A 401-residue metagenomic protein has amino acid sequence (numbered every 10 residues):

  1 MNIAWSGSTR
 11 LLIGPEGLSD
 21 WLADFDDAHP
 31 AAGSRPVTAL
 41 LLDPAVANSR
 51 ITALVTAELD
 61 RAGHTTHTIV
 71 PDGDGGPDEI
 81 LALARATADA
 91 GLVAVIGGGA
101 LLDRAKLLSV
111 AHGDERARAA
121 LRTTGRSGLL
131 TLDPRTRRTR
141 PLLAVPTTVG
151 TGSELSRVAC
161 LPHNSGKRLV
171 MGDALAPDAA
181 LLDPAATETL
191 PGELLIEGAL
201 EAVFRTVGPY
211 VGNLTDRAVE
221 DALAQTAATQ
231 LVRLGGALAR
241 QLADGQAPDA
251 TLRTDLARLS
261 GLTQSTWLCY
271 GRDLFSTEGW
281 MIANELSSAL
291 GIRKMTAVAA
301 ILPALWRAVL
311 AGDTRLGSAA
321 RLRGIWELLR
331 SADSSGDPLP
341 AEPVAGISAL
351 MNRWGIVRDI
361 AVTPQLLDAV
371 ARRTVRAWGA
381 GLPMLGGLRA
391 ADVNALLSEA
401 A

Functional and structural regions predicted by a protein language model:
M1-L92: ATP/NTP phosphate-donor binding region
G14, L40, G99, P146 (+6 more regions): Buried hydrophobic positions in well-ordered alpha/beta secondary-structure cores of metabolic enzymes
V55, L101-E115, L155-V158: Short Gly/Thr/Asp-enriched flexible loops that form oxyanion-binding sites at enzyme active sites
H67, P77-T87, A174, T266-R272 (+2 more regions): Non-transmembrane, aqueous-exposed alpha-helical and coiled segments at domain scale
G91-K106, T147-S153: Glycine/serine-rich anion-binding loops at beta->alpha junctions that coordinate negatively charged ligand groups
D114-V219, L223, A320: A glycine/threonine-rich phosphate-anchoring loop and its flanking beta-alpha core in nucleotide/phosphate-binding
T215-D337: Active-site segments that bind and position negatively charged phosphate/pyrophosphate groups
R323-A401: C-terminal charged capping/lid subdomain of soluble metabolic enzymes
